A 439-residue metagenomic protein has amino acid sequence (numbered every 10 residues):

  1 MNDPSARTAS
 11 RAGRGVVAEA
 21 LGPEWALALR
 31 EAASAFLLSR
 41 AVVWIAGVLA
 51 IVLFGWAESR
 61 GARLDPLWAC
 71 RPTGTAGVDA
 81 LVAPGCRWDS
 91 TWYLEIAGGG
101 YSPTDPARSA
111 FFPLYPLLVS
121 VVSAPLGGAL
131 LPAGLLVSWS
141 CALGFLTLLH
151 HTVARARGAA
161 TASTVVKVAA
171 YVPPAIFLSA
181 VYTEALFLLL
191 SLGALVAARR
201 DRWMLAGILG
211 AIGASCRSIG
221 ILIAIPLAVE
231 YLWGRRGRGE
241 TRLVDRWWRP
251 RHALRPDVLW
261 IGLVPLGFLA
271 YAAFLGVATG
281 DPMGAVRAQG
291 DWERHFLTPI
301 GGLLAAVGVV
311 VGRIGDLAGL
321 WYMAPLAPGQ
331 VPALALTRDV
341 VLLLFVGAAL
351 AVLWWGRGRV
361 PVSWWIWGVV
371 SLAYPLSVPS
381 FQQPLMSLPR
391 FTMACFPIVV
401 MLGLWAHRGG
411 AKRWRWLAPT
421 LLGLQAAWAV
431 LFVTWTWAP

Functional and structural regions predicted by a protein language model:
V42-R63, G85, A224-A348, S363-G368: Membrane-lumen/periplasm interface segments of specific transmembrane helices in polyprenyl phosphate-linked
P84-G127, L303-V310: Short hydrophobic/aromatic helix or loop-helix immediately within or flanking a transmembrane segment in polytopic
S109-P113, L117, G127-T147, P332-L343: Loop-to-helix entry region of an early transmembrane alpha helix in multi-pass inner-membrane enzymes
V121-A124, A133-A156, A348-L353: Transmembrane-helix motifs of polytopic, lipid-linked glycan transferases
A129-A133, L149-Y171, L205, V362 (+1 more regions): Transmembrane-helix signature of polytopic, membrane-embedded enzymes that assemble or transfer cell-envelope glycans
L148, V168-Y171, L186-L205, A224 (+1 more regions): Specific aromatic-rich, kink-prone transmembrane helix
A180-L186, L388: Short acidic/glycine- and proline-prone juxtamembrane loop motifs at membrane-interface regions of multi-pass membrane
I261-P265, R408-W437: Signature aromatic-anchored transmembrane alpha helix within multi-pass, membrane-resident enzymes that catalyze glycan
